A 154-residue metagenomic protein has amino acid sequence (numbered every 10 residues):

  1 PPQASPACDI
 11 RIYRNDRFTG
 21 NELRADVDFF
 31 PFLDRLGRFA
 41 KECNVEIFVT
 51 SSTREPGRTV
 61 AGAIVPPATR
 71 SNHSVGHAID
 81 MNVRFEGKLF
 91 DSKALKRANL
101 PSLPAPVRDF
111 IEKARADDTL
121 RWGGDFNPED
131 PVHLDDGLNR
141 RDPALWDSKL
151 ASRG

Functional and structural regions predicted by a protein language model:
P1-V49: Active-site acidic/histidine clusters and adjacent loop/turn architecture that either coordinate catalytic ions
Q3, A63-I64: Compositionally biased, intrinsically disordered/low-complexity regions enriched for serine, proline and threonine
G37-N44, G57, D118, L138: Sec/Tat-exported extracytoplasmic proteins
N44-S51, R121-D125: A structural signal for short, well-ordered beta-strand segments and their strand-loop junctions that often border
E46-G62: Acidic helix-start/capping segments at beta-turn-to-alpha-helix junctions
P66-G154: Catalytic cores and adjacent binding grooves of peptidoglycan-active enzymes
